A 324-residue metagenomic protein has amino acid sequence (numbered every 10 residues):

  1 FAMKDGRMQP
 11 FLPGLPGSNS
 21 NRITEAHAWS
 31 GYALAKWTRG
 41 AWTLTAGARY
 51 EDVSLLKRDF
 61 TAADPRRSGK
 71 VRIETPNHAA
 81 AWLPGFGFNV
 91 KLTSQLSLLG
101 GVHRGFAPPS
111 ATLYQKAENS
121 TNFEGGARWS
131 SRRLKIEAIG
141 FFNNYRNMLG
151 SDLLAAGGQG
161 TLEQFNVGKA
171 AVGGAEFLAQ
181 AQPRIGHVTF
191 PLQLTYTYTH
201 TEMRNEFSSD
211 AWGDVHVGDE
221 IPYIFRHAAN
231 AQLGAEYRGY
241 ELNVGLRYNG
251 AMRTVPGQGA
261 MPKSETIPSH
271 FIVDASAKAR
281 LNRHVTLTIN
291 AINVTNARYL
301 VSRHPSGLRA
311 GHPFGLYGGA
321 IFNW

Functional and structural regions predicted by a protein language model:
F1-M3, R39-A41, Y50-L56, V102-P108 (+8 more regions): Transmembrane beta-strands of outer-membrane beta-barrel pores
F1-T93, P109, L113-Y114: Signature of Gram-negative outer-membrane beta-barrel scaffolds
G14-R22, A63-T75, P109-F123, G160-N166 (+3 more regions): Extracellular loop and loop/strand-boundary signature of outer-membrane beta-barrel proteins
G31-W37, F86-V90, G125-W129, A175-A181 (+6 more regions): Residues on the lipid-exposed face of transmembrane beta-strands in outer-membrane beta-barrel proteins
T38-L44, F165-G257, T295: Gram-negative outer-membrane beta-barrel transporters
A41-L44, Q95-L98, R133-E137, G186-F190 (+3 more regions): Repeated loop/turn-to-beta-strand initiation elements of outer-membrane beta-barrel proteins
K91, S97-G101, A117-Q182, F190-E206: Membrane-embedded beta-barrel scaffold of Gram-negative outer-membrane proteins
R146, F190-P191, Y248-G257, K278-W324: C-terminal beta-signal and adjacent terminal beta-strands/loops of Gram-negative outer-membrane beta-barrel proteins
